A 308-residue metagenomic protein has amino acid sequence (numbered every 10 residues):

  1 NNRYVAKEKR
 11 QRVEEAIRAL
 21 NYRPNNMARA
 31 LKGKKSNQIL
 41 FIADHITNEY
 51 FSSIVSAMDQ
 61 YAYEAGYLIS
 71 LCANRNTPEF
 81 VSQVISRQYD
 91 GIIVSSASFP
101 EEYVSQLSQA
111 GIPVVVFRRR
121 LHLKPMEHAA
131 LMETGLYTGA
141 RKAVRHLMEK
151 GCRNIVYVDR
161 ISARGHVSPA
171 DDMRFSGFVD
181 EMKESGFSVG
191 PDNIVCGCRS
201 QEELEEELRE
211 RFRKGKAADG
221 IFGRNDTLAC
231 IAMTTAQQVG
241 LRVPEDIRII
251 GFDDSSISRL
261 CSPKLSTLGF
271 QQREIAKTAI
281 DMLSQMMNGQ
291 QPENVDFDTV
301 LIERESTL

Functional and structural regions predicted by a protein language model:
N1-S36, M182, L308: N-terminal helix-turn-helix DNA-binding module of bacterial transcription factors
R18-A19, S56-I69, G91, E101 (+1 more regions): Bacterial carbohydrate/catabolite-sensing allosteric modules
L20-L31, Y50, C72, L136 (+1 more regions): Alpha-helical linker/hinge and terminal dimerization helices associated with HTH transcriptional regulators
N26-M27, N76-V81, E102-Y103, E203 (+1 more regions): Short acidic active-site motifs
L31-I46, N154-R164: Short beta-strand segments enriched in small/hydrophobic residues
A43-D59: N-terminal winged-helix
A73-P78, S95-E101, D226-T227: Short beta->alpha connector loops
